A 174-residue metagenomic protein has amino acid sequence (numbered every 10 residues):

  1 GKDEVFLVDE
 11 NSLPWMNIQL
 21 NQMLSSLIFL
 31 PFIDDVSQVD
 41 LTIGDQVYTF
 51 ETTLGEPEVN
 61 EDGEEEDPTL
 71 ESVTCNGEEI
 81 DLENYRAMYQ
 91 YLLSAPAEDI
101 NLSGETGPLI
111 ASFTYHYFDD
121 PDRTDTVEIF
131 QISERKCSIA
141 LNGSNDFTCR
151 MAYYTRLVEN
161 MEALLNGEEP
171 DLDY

Functional and structural regions predicted by a protein language model:
G1-Y174: Soluble, acidic/polar mature domains that operate outside membranes
